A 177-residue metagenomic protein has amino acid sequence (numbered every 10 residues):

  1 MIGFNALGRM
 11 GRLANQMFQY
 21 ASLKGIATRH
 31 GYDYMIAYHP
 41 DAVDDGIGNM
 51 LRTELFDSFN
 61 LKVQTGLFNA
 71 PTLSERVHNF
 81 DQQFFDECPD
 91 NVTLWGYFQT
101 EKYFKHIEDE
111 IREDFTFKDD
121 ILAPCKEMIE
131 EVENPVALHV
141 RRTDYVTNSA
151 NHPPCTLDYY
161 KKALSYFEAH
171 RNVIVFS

Functional and structural regions predicted by a protein language model:
M1-G3: Extreme N-terminal starter segment of soluble prokaryotic enzymes
N5-G8, R142-D144: Short, histidine-centered active-site or binding-site loop motifs used for metal coordination, general acid-base
G8-F18: A short, glycine/small-residue-rich beta-strand->loop->alpha-helix junction that serves as a flexible
L13, F167-S177: Donor-binding and catalytic core of enzymes assembling or modifying cell-surface/extracellular glycoconjugates
Q16-T28, Y160-L164: Histidine-anchored nucleotide/phosphate-binding helix
H30-V43: A short beta-strand-loop structural module common to alpha/beta enzyme folds
Y38, V140, V175-S177: Short beta-strand/turn micro-motifs composed of small residues that flank or help shape donor/cofactor-binding pockets
D41-R171: Secretory-pathway luminal glycosyltransferase catalytic domains
